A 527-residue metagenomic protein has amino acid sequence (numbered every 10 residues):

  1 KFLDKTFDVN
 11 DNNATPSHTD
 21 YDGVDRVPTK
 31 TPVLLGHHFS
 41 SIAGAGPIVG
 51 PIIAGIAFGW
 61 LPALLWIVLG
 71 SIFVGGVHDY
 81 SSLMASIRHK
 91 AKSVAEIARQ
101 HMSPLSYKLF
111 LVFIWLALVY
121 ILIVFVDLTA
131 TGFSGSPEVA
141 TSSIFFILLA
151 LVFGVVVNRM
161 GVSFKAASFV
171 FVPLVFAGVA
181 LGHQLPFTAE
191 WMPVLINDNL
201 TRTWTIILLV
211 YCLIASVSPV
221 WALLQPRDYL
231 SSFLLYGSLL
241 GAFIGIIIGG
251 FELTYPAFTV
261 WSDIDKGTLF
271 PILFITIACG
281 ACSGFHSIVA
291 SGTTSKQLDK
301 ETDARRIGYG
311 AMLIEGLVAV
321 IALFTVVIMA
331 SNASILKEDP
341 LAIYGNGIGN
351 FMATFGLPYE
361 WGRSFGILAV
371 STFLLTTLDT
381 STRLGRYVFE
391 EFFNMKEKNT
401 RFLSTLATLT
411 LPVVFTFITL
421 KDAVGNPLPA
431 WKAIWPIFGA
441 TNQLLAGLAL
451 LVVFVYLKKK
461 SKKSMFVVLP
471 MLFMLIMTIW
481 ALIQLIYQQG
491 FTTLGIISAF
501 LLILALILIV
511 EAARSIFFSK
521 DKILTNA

Functional and structural regions predicted by a protein language model:
K1, V9, G55-S86, A95 (+5 more regions): Extracellular loop-to-transmembrane helix junctions
K1-I48, S232, T268, I272: Membrane-interface "cap" regions at the ends of multi-pass membrane proteins
K1-V27, I53, L64, V68 (+7 more regions): Flexible loop linkers connecting adjacent transmembrane helices in multi-pass alpha-helical membrane transporters
D25-H89, Q100-P104, I121-G135, R306-A333 (+1 more regions): Membrane-interface helix-loop-helix modules in multi-pass membrane proteins
A45-I52, L69-I72, V77-S82, S86-K90 (+3 more regions): Membrane-helix boundary/coupling elements in multi-pass transport proteins
P104-V119, G310-L317, E360-G366, L375 (+1 more regions): Loop-to-transmembrane helix boundary motifs in multi-pass membrane proteins
V172-W221, Q225, L230-S231, I244-I248 (+4 more regions): A generic transmembrane alpha-helix motif of multi-pass inner-membrane proteins
I246-V260, L313-G347, F417-N426: Extracellular/periplasmic helix-exit of transmembrane alpha-helices
